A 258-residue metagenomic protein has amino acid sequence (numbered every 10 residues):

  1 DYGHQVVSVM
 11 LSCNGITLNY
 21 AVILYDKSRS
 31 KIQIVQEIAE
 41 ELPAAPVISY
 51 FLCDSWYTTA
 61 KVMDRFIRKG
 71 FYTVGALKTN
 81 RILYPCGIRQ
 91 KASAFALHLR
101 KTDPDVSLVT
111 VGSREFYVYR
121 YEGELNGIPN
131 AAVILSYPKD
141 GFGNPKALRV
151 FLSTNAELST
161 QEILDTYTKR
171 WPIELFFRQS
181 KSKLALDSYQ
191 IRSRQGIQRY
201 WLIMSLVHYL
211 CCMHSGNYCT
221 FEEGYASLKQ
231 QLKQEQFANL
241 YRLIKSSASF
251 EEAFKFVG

Functional and structural regions predicted by a protein language model:
V7-L11: Short beta-strand scaffold segments in enzyme catalytic cores
S12-G258: Single, function-defining residue in the core of a domain
